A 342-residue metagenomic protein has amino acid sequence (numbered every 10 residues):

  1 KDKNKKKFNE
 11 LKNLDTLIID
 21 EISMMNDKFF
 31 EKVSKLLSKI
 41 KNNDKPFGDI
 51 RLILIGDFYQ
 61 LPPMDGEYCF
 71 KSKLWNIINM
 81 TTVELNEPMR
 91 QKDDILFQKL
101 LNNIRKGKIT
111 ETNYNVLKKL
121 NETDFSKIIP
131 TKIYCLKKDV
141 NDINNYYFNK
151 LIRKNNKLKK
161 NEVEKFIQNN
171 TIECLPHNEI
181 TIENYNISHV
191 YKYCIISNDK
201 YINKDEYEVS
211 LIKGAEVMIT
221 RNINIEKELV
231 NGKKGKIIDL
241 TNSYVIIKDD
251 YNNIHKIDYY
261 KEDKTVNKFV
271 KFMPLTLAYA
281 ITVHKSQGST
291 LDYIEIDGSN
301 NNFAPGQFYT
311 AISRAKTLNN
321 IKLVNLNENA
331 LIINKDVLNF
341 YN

Functional and structural regions predicted by a protein language model:
K1-N342: Conserved ATP-binding/catalytic motifs of P-loop helicase motor domains
